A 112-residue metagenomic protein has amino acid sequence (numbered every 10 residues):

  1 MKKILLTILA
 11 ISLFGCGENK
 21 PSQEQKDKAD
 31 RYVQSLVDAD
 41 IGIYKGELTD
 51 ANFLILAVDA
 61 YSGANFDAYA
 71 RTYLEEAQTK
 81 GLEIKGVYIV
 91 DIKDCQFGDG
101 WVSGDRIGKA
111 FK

Functional and structural regions predicted by a protein language model:
M1-I4: Positively charged n-region of N-terminal signal peptides that target proteins for export
T7-I8: Sec-dependent N-terminal signal peptides
S12-G15: C-terminal motif of bacterial Sec signal peptides marking the signal peptidase cleavage site
G17-N19: Bacterial signal peptide processing site
P21-D67, L82-K112: Polar/charged, Gly/Pro-rich intrinsically disordered segments
Y69-Q78: Long, well-ordered alpha-helical scaffolding segments within enzyme catalytic domains, especially pronounced
